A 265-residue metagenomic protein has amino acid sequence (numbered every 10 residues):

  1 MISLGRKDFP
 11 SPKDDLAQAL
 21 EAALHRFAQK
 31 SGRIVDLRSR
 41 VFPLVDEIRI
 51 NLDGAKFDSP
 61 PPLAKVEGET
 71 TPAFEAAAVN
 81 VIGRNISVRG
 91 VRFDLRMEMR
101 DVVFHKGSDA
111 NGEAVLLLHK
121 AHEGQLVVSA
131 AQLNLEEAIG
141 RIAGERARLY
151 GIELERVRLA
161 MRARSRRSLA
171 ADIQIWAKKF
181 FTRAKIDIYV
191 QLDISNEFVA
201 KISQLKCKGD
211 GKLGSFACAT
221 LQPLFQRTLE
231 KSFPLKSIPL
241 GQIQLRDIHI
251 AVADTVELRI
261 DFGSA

Functional and structural regions predicted by a protein language model:
M1-A265: Extracellular/lumenal and peripheral-membrane lipid-interaction modules
